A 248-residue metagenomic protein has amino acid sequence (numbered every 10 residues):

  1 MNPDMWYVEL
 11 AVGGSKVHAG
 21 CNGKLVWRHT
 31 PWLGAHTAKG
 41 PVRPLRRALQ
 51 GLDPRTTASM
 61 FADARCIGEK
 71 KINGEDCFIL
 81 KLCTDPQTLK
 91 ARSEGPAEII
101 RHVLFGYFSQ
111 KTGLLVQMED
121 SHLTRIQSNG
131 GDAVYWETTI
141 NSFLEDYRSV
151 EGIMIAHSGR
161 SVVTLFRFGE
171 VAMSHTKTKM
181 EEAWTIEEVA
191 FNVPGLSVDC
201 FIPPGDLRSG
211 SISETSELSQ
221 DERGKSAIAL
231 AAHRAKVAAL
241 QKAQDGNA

Functional and structural regions predicted by a protein language model:
M1-D4, V12-S15, T30: N-terminal targeting and processing segments
M1-Y7, C21-G23, T37, E75-D76 (+4 more regions): Extracellular or lumenal secretory-pathway regions
M5, L25, T112-L114: Structural motif
L10-G14, H18, G34-H36, P44 (+5 more regions): Low-complexity, flexible helical/coil segments
S15, G20-H102, S128-W136: Flexible, processing/modification-adjacent segments and terminal tails in exported/periplasmic/extracellular proteins
C21-L33, T37-K39, T57, I67 (+8 more regions): Intrinsic structural disorder
P54-R55, I126, I155, G205-S211: A general structural signal for short secondary-structure boundary/capping elements
E75-I202: Gly/Pro-enriched, hydrophobic low-complexity segments that function as extracytoplasmic propeptides/linkers
